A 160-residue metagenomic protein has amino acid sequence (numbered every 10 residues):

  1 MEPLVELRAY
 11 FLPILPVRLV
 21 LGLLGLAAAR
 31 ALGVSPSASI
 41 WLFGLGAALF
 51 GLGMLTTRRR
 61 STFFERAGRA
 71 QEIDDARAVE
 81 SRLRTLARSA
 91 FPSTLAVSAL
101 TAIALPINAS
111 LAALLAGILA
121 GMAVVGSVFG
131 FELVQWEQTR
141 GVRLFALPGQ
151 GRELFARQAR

Functional and structural regions predicted by a protein language model:
M1-F63: N-terminal first transmembrane alpha-helix
M1-Y10, G141-R160: N-terminal juxtamembrane cytosolic/stromal segments of multi-pass membrane proteins
Y10-V20, R82-A96: Select subsegments of transmembrane alpha-helices in polytopic membrane proteins, especially boundary-proximal
L24-A38, A90-M122: Alpha-helical transmembrane segments and their membrane-interface junctions in multi-pass membrane proteins
A27-A31, L55-R59, I103-P106, S127-Q135: Structural signature of transmembrane alpha-helix termini at the membrane-water interface
G51-Q71, E132-Q138: Membrane-water interface of transmembrane alpha-helices
A67-A90: Short membrane-interface loop/juxtamembrane segments of multi-pass integral membrane proteins
L115-G151: Alpha-helical transmembrane segments and their immediate juxtamembrane interface regions
